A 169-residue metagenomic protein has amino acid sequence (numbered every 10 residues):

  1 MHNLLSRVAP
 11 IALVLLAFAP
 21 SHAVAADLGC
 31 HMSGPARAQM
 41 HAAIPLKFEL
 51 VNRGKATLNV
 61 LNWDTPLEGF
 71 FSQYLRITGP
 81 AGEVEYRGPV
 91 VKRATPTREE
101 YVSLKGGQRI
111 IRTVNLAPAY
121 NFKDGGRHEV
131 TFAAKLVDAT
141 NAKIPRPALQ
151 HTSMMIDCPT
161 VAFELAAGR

Functional and structural regions predicted by a protein language model:
M1-I11: Bacterial N-terminal signal peptides that target proteins for export
A9-A19: Bacterial N-terminal signal peptides
A23-M40: Low-complexity, acidic Ser/Thr/Pro/Gly-rich terminal tails and inter-domain linkers that flank the onset of structured
P35, R98-L104, A117-Y120: Beta-strand-rich interaction surfaces with strong enrichment in secreted/lumenal proteins
L50-K55: Asparagine-centered strand-capping/turn motif at beta-strand->loop junctions
L61-S103: The feature marks short-to-medium sequence segments in extracytoplasmic or secretory-pathway proteins
V102-N115, C158-F163: Short Pro-Gly-centered flexible turn/kink motifs
Y120-R169: Terminal connector regions
